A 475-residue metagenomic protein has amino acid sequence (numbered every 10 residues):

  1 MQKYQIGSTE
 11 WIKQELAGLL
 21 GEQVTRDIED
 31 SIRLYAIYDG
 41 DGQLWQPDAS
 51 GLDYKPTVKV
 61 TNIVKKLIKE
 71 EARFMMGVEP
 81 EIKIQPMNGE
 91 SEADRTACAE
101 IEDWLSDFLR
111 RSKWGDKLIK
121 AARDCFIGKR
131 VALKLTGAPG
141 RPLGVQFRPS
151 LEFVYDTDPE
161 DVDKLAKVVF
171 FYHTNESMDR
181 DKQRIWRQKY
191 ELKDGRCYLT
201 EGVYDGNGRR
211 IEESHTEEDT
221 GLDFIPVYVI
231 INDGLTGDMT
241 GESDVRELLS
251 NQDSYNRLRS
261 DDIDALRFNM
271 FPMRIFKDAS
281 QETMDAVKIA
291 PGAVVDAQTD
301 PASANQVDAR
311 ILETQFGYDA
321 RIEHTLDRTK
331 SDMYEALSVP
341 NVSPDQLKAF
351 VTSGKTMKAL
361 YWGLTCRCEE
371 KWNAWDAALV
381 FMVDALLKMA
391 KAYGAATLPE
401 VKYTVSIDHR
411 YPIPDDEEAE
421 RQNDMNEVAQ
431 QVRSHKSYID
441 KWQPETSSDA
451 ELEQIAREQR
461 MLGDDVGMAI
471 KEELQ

Functional and structural regions predicted by a protein language model:
M1-S150, V154, E160: Extended, helix-rich architectural segments
Q23, D39, R111-I119, C125-A132 (+13 more regions): Short secondary-structure junctions and interdomain/linker hinges
D30-P47, F171-G208, V295-E313: An N-terminal domain-start capping segment
A97-I101, L109-K117, E247, N251 (+5 more regions): Short amphipathic alpha-helical segments
A99-D103, V307-I311, Y361: A short, surface-exposed helix-loop junction/capping segment
I119-T240: Extended, regular secondary-structure scaffolds
E212-T356: Extended, charged amphipathic alpha-helical segments
A286-V307, A320-R321, R328-Q475: C-terminal helix-loop subdomains that flank or include functional centers
